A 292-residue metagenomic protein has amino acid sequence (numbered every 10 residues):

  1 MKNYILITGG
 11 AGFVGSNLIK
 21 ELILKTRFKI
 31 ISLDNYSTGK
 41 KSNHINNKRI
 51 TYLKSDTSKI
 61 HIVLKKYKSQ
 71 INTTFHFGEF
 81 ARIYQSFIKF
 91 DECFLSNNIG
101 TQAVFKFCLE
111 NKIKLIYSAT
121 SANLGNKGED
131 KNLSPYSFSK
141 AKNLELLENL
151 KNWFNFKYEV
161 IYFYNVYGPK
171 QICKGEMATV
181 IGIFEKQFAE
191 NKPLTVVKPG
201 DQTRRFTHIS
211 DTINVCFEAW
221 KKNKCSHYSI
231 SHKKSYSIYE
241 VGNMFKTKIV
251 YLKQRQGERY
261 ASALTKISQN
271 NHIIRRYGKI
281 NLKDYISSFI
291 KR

Functional and structural regions predicted by a protein language model:
M1-V166, F289-R292: N-terminal Rossmann-like NAD(P)+-binding domain of SDR-like oxidoreductases, especially those catalyzing
G12, S37-T38, F80, Y167 (+4 more regions): Alpha-helix N-cap/helix-start and coil->helix boundary motif
G39-K41, N126, P169-K170, I238 (+1 more regions): A short beta-to-alpha transition loop/helix N-cap that caps and shapes the active-site region
K41-S42, L144, G182, S235 (+2 more regions): Short, surface-exposed alpha-helical segments at coil->helix boundaries
S58, I88, S96-I99, S134 (+6 more regions): Residue-level signal for the nucleotide or nucleotide-sugar donor/cofactor binding architecture
R82, T120, N143, E176 (+3 more regions): Activation loop
A103, A189-R292: C-terminal substrate-binding subdomain of Rossmann-fold SDR/epimerase-dehydratase oxidoreductases
P135-S137, E145-R204, I209-W220, M244-F245: NAD(P)-dependent short-chain dehydrogenase/reductase
